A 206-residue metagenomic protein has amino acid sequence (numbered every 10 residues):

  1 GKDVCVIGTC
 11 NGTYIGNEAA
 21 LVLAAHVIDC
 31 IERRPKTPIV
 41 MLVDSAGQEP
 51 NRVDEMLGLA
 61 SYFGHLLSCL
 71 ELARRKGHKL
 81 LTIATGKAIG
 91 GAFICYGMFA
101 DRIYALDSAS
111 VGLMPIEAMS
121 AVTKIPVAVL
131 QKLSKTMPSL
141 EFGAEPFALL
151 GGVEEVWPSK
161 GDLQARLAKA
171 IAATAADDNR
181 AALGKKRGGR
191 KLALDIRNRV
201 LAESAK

Functional and structural regions predicted by a protein language model:
G1-A20: STAS-typified acidic loop motif
G16-T37: A short, well-ordered alpha-helical element
L23-A24, M98-F99, I171-A173: Short, solvent-exposed amphipathic alpha-helical segments in soluble enzyme and RNA/protein-processing domains
C30-R33, A73, L150, E154 (+1 more regions): Change "in soluble alpha/beta enzymes" to "in soluble alpha/beta proteins
G47-G161, A165-R166: Conserved catalytic cores of soluble enzyme domains, especially glycine-rich substrate-binding beta-alpha loops
Q164-K206: C-terminal amphipathic helix plus adjacent low-complexity, charged tail appended to glycosyltransferase catalytic
